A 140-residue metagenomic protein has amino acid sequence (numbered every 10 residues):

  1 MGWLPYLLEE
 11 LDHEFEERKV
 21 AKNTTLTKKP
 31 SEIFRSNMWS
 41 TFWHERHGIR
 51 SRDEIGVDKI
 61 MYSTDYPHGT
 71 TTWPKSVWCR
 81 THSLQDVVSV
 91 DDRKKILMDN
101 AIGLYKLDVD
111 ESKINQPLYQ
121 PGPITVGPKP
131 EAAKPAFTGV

Functional and structural regions predicted by a protein language model:
M1-H13: Divalent metal-binding pocket/active-site signature
G2-W3, R18-T27, W39, H44-M61 (+1 more regions): Mid-to-C-terminal alpha-helical segments outside catalytic/metal-binding sites
L11, I33-F34, S63: Generic hydrophobic, helix-prone segments enriched in Leu/Val/Ile
L11-E16, V20, P30: Aromatic- and carboxylate-lined catalytic core of secreted/periplasmic carbohydrate-active enzymes
K28-E32, S36: Long, structured stretches of catalytic cores involved in phosphate-ester chemistry, encompassing
